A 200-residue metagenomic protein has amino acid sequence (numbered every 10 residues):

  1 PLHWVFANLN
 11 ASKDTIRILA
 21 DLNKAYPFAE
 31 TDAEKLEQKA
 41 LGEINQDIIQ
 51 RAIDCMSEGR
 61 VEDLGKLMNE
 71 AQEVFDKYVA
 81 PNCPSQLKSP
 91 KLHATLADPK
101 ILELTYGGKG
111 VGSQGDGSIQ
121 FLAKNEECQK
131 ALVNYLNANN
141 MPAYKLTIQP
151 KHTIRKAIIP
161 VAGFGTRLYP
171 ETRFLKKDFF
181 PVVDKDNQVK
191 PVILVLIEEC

Functional and structural regions predicted by a protein language model:
P1-G110, Q120-P150: C-terminal nucleotide
G107-G112, I158-P160: Short, flexible coil/turn micro-motifs enriched in small/turn-prone residues
G117: Conserved glycine-rich beta-strand-loop-beta hairpin in the small C-terminal domain of fold type I
K151-C200: N-terminal glycine-rich phosphate-binding loop and ensuing alpha1 helix
